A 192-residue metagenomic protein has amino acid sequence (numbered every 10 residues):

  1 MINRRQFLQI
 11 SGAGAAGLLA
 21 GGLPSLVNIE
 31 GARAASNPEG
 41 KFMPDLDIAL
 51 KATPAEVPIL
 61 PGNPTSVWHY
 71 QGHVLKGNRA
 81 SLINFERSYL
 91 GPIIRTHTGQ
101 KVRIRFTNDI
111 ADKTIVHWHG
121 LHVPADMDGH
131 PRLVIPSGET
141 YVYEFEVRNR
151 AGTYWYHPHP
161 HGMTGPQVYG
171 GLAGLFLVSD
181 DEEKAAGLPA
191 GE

Functional and structural regions predicted by a protein language model:
M1-Q6, G21: N-terminal secretory signal peptides
I10-G14, L18-G21, L26-E192: Histidine-centered copper-binding motifs that mark active-site loops of extracellular/periplasmic copper enzymes
